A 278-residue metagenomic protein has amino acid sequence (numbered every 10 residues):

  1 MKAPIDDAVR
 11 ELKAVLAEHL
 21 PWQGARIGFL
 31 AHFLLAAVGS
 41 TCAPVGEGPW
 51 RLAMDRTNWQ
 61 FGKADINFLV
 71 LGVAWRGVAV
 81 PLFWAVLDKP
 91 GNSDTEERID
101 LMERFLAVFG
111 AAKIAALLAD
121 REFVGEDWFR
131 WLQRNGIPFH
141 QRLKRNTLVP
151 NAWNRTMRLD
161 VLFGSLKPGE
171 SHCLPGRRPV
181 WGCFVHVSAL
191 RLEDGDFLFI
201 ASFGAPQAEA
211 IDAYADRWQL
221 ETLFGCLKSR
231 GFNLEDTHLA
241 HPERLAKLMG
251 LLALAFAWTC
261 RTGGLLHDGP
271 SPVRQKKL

Functional and structural regions predicted by a protein language model:
M1-E11, Q23, I27-F29, G46-L52 (+2 more regions): Single, function-defining residue in the core of a domain
L12-V38: N-terminal accessory regions of nucleic-acid-interacting proteins
L35, G39-C42, E47-W50: Mobile-element integrase/transposase regions, centering on the N-terminal DNA-binding/Zn-coordinating module
N58: Catalytic acidic motif of RecA-like/P-loop NTPases
D65-L71: Short glycine-rich loop/turn motifs
